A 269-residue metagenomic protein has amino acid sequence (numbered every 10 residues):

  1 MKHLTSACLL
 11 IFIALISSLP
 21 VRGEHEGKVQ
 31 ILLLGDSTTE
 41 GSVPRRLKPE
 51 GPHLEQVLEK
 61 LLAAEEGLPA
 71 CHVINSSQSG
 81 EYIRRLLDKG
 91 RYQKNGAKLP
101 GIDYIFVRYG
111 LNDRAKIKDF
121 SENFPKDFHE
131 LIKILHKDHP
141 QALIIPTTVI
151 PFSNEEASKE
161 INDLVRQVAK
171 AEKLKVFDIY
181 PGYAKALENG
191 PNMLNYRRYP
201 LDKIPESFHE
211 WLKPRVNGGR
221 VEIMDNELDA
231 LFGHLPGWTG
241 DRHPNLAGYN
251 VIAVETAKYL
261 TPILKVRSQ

Functional and structural regions predicted by a protein language model:
M1-S6: Positively charged n-region of N-terminal signal peptides that target proteins for export
A7-S17: Bacterial N-terminal signal peptides
V21-S77, Y92-P100: Serine-esterase "nucleophile elbow" of acetyl-processing enzymes
E24-E26, K60-P69, G90-S268: Alpha-helical cap/lid subdomain in secreted, periplasmic, or secretory-pathway luminal O-acyl-processing enzymes
E40-V43, R84, D113-K118: A short acidic, helix-capping loop that chelates divalent metal ions and anchors anionic groups
S76-Q78, Y180-P181: Acidic carboxylate-rich catalytic motifs and surrounding loops in phosphoryl-/glycosyl-chemistry enzymes
Q78-Y82, P151-S153: Short, internal active-site loops enriched in acidic
G80-G90: Structural motif
